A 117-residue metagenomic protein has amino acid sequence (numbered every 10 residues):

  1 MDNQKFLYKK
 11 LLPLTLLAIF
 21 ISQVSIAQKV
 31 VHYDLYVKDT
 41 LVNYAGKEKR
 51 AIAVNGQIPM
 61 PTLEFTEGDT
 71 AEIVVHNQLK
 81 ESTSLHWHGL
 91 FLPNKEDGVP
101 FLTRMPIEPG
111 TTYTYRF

Functional and structural regions predicted by a protein language model:
D2-P13: Bacterial N-terminal signal peptides that target proteins for export
N3-Q4, L17, T83: Generic secretory/membrane-interface signal
P13-S22: Bacterial N-terminal signal peptides
Q23-R116: N-terminal, post-signal-peptide metal-ligating segments of extracellular/periplasmic oxidoreductases, dominated by
